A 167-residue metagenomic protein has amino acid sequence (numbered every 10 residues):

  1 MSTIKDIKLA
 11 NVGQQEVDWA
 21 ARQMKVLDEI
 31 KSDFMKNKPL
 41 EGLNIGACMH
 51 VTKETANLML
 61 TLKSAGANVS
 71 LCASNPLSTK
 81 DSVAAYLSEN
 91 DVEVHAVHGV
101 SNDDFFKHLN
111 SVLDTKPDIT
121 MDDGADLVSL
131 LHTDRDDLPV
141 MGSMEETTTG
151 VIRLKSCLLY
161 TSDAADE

Functional and structural regions predicted by a protein language model:
S2-K155: Metallocofactor- and cofactor-centric catalytic cores in central/energy metabolism, strongly enriched
Y160-E167: Conserved small/polar residues in nucleotide/adenosyl-binding loops
